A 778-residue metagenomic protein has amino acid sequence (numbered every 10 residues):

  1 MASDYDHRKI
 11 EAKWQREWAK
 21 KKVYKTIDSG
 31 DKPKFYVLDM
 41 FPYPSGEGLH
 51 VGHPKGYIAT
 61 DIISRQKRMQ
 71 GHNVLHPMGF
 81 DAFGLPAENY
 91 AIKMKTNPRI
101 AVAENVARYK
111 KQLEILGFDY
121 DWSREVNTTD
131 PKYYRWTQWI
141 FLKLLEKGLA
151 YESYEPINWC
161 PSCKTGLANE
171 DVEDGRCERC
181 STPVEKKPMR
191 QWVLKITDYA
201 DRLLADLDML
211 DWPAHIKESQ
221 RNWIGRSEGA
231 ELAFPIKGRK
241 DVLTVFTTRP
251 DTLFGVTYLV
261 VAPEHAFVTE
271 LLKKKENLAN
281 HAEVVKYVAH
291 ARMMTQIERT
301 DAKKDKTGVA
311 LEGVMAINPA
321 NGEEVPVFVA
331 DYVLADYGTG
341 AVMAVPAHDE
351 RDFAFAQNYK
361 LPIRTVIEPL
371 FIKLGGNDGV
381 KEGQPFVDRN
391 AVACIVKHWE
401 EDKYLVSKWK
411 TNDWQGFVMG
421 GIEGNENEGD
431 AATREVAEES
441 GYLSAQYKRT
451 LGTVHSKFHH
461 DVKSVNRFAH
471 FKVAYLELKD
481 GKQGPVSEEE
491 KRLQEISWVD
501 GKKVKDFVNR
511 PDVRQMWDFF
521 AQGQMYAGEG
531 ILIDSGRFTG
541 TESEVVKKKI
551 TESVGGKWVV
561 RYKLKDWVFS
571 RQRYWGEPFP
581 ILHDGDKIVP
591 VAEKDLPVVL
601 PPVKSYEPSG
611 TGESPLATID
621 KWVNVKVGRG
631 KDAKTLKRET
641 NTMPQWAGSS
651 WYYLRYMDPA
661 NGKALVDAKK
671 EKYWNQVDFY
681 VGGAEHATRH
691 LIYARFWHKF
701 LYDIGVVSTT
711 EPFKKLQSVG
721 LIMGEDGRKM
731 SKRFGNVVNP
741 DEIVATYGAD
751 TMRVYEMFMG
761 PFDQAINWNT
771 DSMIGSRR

Functional and structural regions predicted by a protein language model:
M1-L38, R68-P77, A101-R108, W212 (+2 more regions): Conserved oxyanion/phosphate-binding beta-strand-loop segments in alpha/beta enzyme cores
D4, K13, E17-K21, K93-L243 (+4 more regions): Residue patterns forming the tRNA-binding/recognition surfaces of aminoacyl-tRNA synthetases and related DALR
I10, Q15, I196-S227, A262 (+2 more regions): Amphipathic alpha-helical
I27-P98, V102, E125-I140, C163 (+3 more regions): N-terminal catalytic cores of NTP/NDP-binding nucleotidyl/phosphoryl-transfer enzymes
P44-L75, R176-E178, A279, G338 (+6 more regions): Conserved active-site neighborhood of enzyme catalytic/cofactor-binding cores
T60, N73, H265-P369: Catalytic alpha/beta core of large soluble enzyme barrels
L370-V418: N-terminal strand-loop-strand
I422-Q515, F519-S535, G540: Unchanged
